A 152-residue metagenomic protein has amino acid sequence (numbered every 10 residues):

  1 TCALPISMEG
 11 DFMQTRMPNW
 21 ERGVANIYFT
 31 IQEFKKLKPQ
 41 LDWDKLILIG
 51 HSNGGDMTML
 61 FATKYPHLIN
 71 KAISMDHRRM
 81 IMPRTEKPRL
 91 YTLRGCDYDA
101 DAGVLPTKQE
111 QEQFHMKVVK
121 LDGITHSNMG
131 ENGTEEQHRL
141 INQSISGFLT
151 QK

Functional and structural regions predicted by a protein language model:
T1-L41: Serine-hydrolase catalytic machinery in alpha/beta-hydrolase-like enzymes
P5-G10, L121, T125-H126, H138: A solvent-exposed, charged loop/short amphipathic helix patch at secondary-structure junctions
R22, N26-F29, E33, D56-M57 (+2 more regions): Extracytoplasmic/secreted proteins, especially bacterial periplasmic and envelope-associated proteins
F29-E86: Primarily recognizes the serine-hydrolase "nucleophile elbow" in alpha/beta-hydrolase and SGNH/GDSL folds
Y91-R94: Short beta-strand/loop motif that positions the catalytic acidic residue of the alpha/beta-hydrolase fold
D99-L105: Conserved alpha/beta-hydrolase "acid-adjacent" motif
Q111-N128: Catalytic histidine neighborhood in serine/cysteine hydrolases with alpha/beta-hydrolase-type architecture
N132-K152: Catalytic active-site module of serine/aspartate enzymes centered on a nucleophile-bearing elbow/loop
